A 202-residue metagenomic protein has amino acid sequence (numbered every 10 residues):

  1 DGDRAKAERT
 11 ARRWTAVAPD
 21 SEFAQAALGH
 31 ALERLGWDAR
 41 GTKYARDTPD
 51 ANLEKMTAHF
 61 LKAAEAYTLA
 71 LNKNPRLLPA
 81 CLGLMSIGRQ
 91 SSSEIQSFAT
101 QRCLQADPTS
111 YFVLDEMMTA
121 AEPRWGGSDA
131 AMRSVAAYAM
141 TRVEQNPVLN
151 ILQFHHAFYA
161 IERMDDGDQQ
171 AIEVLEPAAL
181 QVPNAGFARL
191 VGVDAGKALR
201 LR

Functional and structural regions predicted by a protein language model:
D1-D20, H30-A106, F112-Q145, N150-A185 (+1 more regions): Short coil/linker segments at helix-helix boundaries
A24: Carboxylate/His-rich catalytic cores and anion/metal-binding grooves
A27: Residue-level detector of short, conserved catalytic/binding motifs and their immediate flanks
A198-R202: Long, internal scaffold/assembly segments composed of regular secondary structure
